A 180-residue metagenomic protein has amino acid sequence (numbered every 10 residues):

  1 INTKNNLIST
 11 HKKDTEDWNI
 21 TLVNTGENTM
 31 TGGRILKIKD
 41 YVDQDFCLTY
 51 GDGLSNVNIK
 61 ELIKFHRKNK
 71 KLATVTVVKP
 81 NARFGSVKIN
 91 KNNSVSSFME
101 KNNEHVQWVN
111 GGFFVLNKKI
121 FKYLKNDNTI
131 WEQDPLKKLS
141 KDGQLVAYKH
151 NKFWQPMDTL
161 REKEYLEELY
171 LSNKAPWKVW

Functional and structural regions predicted by a protein language model:
I1, A82-G85: Proline-centered turn/helix-capping motifs that create local helix->coil transitions or kinks
I1-Y50, E61, T159: Conserved N-terminal catalytic core of the sugar/cofactor nucleotidyltransferase
V23, T74, V146-Y148: Structural detector of well-ordered beta-strand residues that form the stable sheet scaffold of enzyme domains
G32, G85-S86: Short acidic, gly/pro-rich beta-turn/loop elements at beta-sheet edges and active-site/ligand-binding grooves
F46-C47, L54, I59-R67, P80-A82 (+1 more regions): Catalytic-core segments of class I nucleotidyltransferases/pyrophosphorylases that form NMP-activated intermediates
L62, L72, G85: Thiamine diphosphate
N69-K79: A short, conserved acidic/glycine-rich loop-to-beta-strand motif that forms the donor nucleotide-sugar/metal
I89-N90: Extended acidic/charged loop-beta regions that coordinate divalent cations and stabilize anionic phosphate/carboxylate
